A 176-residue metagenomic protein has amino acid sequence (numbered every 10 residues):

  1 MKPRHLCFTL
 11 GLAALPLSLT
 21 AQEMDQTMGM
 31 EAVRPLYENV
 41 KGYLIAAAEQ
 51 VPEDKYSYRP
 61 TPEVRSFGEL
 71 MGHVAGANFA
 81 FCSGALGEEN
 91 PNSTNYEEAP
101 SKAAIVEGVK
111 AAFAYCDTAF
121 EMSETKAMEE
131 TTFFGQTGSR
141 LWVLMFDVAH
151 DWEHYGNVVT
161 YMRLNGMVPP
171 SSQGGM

Functional and structural regions predicted by a protein language model:
M1-H5: Positively charged n-region of N-terminal signal peptides that target proteins for export
C7-S18: Bacterial N-terminal signal peptides
L19-E23: Boundary at the C-terminal end of the N-terminal hydrophobic targeting segment
R34-E38, G42-I45, E53-T94, T132-M176: Short, contiguous alpha-helical
Y43, A47-A48, Y115-A119: Well-ordered alpha-helical scaffold segments within catalytic/enzyme domains
G76-A80, T118, M122-T125: Glycine-rich, acidic and aromatic/proline-enriched surface loops and short helix-turn segments that act as binding
P100-A111: A short, structured beta-strand-centered segment in the mid-to-C-terminal lobe of catalytic cores from group-transfer
A103-A104, K126-F134: Active-site-proximal loop and beta-strand segments within enzyme catalytic domains
